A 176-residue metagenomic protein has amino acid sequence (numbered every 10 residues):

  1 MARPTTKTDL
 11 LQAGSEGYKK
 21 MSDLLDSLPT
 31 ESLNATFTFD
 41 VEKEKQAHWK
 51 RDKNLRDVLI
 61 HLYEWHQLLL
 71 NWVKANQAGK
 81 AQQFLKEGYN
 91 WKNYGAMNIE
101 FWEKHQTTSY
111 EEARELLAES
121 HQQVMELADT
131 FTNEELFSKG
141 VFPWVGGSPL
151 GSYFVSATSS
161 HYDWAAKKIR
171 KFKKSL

Functional and structural regions predicted by a protein language model:
M1-A2, E42-Q46, M97-H105: A short small-residue
M1-D26: Extreme N-terminal tail/first-helix region
T5-D9, K53, D57, E100 (+2 more regions): Positions in alpha-helical segments
T8-S15, L59, Y63, E111-R114 (+3 more regions): Short amphipathic alpha-helical segments with heptad-repeat character
E16-L24, S32-A47: Charge-rich, low-complexity N-terminal segments
Y18-P29, H66-L70, K74, A118-T132 (+2 more regions): Structural signal for well-ordered, non-membrane alpha-helices
F39-A96, L136-L176: Short, contiguous alpha-helical
W91-S138: Acidic/histidine-rich alpha-helical segments that form the ligand environment of transition-metal centers
